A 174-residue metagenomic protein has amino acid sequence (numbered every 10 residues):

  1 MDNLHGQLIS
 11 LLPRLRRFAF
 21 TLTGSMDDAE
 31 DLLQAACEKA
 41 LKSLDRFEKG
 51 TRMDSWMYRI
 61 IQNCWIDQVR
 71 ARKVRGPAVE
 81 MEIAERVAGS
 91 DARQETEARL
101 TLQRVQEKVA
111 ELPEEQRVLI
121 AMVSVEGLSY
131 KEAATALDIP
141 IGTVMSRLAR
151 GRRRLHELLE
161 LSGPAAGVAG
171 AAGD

Functional and structural regions predicted by a protein language model:
M1-R17, D27-E30, L41: A short, charge-rich alpha-helical start-of-domain segment used by transcription regulators
D2-G6, T135-D138, R153-D174: C-terminal edge and immediately downstream basic/flexible tail or linker adjoining helix-turn-helix-like DNA-binding
G6, R104-L112: Short amphipathic alpha-helical boundary/capping segments
R16, C37, P113, R117 (+1 more regions): C-terminal flanking helix
D31-E38, K42, T51-N63: Structural recognition of an alpha-helix C-terminal capping motif at a helix-to-coil junction
R46-E48, R59-E80, A98, E157: Arg/Lys-rich amphipathic alpha helix in sigma70-family domain 2
D67, R75-L102, E107, S129 (+1 more regions): Internal acidic/polar
A110-V118, M122, E126-T143, R154-E157: Helix-turn-helix DNA-binding module
